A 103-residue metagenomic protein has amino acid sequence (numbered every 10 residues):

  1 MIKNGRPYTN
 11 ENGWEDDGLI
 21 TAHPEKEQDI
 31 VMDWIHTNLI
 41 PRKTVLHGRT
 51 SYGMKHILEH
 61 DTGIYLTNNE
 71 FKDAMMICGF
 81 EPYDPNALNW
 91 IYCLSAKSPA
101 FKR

Functional and structural regions predicted by a protein language model:
K3-I20, M76-R103: Charged low-complexity interaction tracts in eukaryotic proteins
E15-T50, K55-E59, A74-I77: Positively charged, polyanion-binding regions of nucleic-acid-associated proteins
D61-P85: Charge-enriched amphipathic alpha-helical scaffolds
